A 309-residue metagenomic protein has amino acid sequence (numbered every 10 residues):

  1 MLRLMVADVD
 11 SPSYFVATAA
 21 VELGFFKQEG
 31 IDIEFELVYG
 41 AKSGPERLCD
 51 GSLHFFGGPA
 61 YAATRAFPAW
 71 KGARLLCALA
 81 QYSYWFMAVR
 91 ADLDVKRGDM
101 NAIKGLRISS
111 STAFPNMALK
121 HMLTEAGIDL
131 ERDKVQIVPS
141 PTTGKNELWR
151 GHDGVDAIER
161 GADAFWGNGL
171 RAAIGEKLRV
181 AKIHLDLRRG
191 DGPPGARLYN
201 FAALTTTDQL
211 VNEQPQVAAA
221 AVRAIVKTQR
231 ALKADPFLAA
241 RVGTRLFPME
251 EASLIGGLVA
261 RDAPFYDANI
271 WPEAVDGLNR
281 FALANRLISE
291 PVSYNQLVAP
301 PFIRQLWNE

Functional and structural regions predicted by a protein language model:
L2-N146, D163-G169, V180: Short, glycine-/small- and polar/acidic-enriched structural segments that line small-molecule recognition paths
D8, P194-G195, I270: Short Gly/Pro-enriched turn/cap motifs at secondary-structure boundaries
T18, T64, K120, A173-E176 (+4 more regions): Predominant activation on well-ordered alpha-helical scaffold segments within soluble catalytic domains
Y61, D153-G243: Pocket-lining segment of extracytoplasmic ligand-binding domains
G144-V155: Rossmann-fold dinucleotide-binding core
N212-L287: Secondary-structure end/capping motifs
L283-E309: Conserved C-terminal helix/tail region of periplasmic/extracytoplasmic solute-binding proteins
